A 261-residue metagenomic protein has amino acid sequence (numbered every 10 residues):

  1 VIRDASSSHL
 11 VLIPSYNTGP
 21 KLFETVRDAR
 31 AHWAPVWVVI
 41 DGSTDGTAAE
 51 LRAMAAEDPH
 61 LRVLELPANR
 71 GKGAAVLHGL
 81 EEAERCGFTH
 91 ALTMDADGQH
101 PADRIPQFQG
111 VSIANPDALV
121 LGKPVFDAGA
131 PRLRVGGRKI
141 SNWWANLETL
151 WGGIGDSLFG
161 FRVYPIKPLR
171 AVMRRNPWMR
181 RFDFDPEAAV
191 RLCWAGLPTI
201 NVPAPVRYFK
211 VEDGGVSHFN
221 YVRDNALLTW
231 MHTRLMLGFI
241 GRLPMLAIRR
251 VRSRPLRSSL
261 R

Functional and structural regions predicted by a protein language model:
V1-S8, W151, R175-R261: Hydrophobic helical membrane-anchoring modules
S7-H9, A29-V38, G46, H60-R62: Short loop->beta transition adjacent to catalytic acidic/histidine clusters or analogous donor-positioning motifs
Y16-A31: Short, well-formed alpha-helical segments that are part of the catalytic scaffolds of diverse glycosyltransferases
P20-E24, D45-M54: Acidic helix N-cap motif at the loop->helix transition within catalytic regions of sugar-transfer enzymes
W37, A49-C86: Conserved donor nucleotide-binding strand/loop of the catalytic core
I40-A49, G98: A conserved acidic beta->alpha catalytic loop
P67-A68, K72-R85, A102-F182, F209-F219 (+2 more regions): Acceptor/aglycone-binding surface of glycosyltransferases and processive sugar-polymer synthases
F88-Q99: Short beta-strand-to-loop acidic/aromatic patch adjacent to the donor-nucleotide binding site
